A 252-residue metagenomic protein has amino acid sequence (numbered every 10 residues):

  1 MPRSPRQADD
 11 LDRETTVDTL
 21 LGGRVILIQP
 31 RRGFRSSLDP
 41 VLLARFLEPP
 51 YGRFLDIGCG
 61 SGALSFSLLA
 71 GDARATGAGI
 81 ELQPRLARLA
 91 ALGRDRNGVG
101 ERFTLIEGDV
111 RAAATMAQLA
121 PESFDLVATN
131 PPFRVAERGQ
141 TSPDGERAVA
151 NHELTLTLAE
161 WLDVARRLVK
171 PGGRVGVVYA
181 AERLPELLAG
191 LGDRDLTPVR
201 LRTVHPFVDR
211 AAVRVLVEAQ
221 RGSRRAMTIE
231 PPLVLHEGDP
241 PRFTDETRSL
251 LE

Functional and structural regions predicted by a protein language model:
G52-G60: Conserved class I S-adenosyl-L-methionine
S61-R74: Conserved SAM-binding loop of SAM-dependent methyltransferases across substrates and taxa, primarily the Class I
T76-E81: Conserved SAM-binding motif I beta-strand of class I
A91-Q118: S-adenosyl-L-methionine
M116-L126: A short acidic, Gly/Pro-enriched loop at the edge of an enzyme's catalytic core that lines a small-molecule cofactor
P131-E160: Mobile active-site "lid"/loop adjacent to the S-adenosyl-L-methionine
T155-H205, A212: Conserved Class I SAM-dependent methyltransferase catalytic core
A211-E252: SAM/dcSAM-binding transferase cores
